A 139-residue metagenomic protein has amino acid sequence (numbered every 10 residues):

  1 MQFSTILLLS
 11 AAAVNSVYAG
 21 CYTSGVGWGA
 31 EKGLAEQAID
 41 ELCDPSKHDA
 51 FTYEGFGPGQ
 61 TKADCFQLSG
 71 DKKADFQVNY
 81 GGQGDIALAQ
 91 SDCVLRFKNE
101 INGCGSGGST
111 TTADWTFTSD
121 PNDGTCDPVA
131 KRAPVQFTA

Functional and structural regions predicted by a protein language model:
M1-C21, T138-A139: Fungal secretory targeting signals
G20-A139: Secreted/extracellular ectodomain signature
